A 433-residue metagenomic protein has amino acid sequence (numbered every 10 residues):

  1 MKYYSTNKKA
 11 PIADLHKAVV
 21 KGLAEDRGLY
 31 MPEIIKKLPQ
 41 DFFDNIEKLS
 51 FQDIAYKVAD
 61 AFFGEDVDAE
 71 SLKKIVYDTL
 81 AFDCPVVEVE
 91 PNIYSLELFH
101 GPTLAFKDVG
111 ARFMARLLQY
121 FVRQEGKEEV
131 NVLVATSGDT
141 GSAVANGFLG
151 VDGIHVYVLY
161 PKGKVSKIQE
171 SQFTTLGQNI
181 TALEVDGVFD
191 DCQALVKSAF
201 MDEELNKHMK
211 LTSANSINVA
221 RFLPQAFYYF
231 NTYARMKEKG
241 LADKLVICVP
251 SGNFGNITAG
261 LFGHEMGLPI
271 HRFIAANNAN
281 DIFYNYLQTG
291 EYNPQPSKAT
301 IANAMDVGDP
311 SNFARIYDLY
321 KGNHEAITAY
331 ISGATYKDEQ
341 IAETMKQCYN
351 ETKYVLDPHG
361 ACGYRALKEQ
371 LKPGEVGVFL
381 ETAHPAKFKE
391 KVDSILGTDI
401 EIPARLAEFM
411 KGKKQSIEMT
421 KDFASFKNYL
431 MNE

Functional and structural regions predicted by a protein language model:
M1-E433: PLP-dependent amino-acid enzyme catalytic core
